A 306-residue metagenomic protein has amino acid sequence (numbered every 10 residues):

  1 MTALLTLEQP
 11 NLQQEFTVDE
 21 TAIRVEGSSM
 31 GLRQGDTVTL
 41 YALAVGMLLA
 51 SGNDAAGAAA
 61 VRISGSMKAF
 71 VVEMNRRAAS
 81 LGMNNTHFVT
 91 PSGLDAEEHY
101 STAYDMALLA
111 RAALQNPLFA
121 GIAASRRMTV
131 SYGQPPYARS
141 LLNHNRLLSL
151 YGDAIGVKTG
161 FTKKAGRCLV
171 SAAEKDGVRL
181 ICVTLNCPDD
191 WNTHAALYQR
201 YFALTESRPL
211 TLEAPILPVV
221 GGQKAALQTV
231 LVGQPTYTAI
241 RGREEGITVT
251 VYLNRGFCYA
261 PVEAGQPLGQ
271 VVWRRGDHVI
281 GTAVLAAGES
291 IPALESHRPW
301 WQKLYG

Functional and structural regions predicted by a protein language model:
M1-P117: Active-site-adjacent loops and short helices of periplasmic peptidoglycan-processing enzymes
N84, D95-Y100, Y104-D105, A110-G306: Domain-terminus/edge residues, biased toward the C-terminal soluble/receptor-binding domains of extracytoplasmic
